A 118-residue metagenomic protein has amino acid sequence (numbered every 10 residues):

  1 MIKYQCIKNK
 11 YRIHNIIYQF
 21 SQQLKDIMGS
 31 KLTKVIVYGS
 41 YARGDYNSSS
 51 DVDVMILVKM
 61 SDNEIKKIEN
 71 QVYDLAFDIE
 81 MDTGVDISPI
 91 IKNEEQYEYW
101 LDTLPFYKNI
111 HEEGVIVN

Functional and structural regions predicted by a protein language model:
M1-K31, R43-S48, K59-N118: Catalytic core of pol beta-like nucleotidyltransferases
T33-Y41: Short gly/ser-rich loop at a beta-strand->alpha-helix junction or flexible surface loop bordering the NTP-binding
V37, S49-D51: Alpha-helical architecture
D53-L57: Short beta-strand->loop micro-motif that forms the acidic, two-metal-ion catalytic signature in nucleotide-processing
